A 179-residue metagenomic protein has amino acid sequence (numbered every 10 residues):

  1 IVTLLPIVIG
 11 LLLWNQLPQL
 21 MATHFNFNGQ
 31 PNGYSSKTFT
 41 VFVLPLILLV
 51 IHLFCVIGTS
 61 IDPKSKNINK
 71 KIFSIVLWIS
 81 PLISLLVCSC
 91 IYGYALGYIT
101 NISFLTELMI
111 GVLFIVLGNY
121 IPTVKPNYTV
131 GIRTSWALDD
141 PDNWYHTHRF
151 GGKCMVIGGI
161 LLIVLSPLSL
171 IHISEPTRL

Functional and structural regions predicted by a protein language model:
L12-F42, V130-D139: Active-site and channel-lining beta-strand-loop segments that bind or position nucleotide-derived/phosphorylated
G33-L48, N101-L117: Alpha-helical transmembrane segments
V43-L44, S74-L82, H146-V156: Select subsegments of transmembrane alpha-helices in polytopic membrane proteins, especially boundary-proximal
V50-I61, L117-I132: Membrane-water interface of transmembrane alpha-helices
I57-F104: Ordered, amphipathic secondary-structure segments that act as subunit-interaction surfaces in large macromolecular
T134-G151: Short membrane-interface loop/juxtamembrane segments of multi-pass integral membrane proteins
I171-L179: Residue-level detector of conserved catalytic or cofactor/ligand-binding positions in enzyme active sites
